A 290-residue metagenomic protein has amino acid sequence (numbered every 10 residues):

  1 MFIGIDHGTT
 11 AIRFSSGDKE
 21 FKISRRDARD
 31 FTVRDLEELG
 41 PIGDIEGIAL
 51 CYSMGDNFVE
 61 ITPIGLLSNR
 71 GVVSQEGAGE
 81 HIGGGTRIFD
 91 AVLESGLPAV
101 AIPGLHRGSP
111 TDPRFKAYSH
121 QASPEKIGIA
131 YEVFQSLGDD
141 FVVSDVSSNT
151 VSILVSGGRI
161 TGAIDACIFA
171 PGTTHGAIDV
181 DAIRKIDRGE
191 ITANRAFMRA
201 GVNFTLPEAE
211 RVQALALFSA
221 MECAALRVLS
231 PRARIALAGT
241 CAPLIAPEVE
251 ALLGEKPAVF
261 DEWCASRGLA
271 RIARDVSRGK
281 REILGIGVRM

Functional and structural regions predicted by a protein language model:
M1-G65, E94-S95: N-terminal glycine/serine-rich phosphate-binding loop of ATP-dependent small-molecule kinases, especially carbohydrate
M1-K22, G138-A163: Gly/Thr-rich phosphate-binding beta-strand-loop-beta motif of the actin/hexokinase/Hsp70
I3-I5, I48-L50, P98-G104, A122-S123 (+4 more regions): General beta-strand structural signal in soluble alpha/beta enzymes
G43-Y118: Short beta-strand-loop/turn "lid" adjacent to the catalytic site in phosphate-handling enzymes
P110-D140, G157-P207: Glycine-rich phosphate-binding loop plus the immediately following alpha-helix
E190-I235: Adenine-nucleotide phosphate-binding core of ATP-dependent small-molecule kinases
P231-V249: Glycine-rich phosphate-binding loops at beta-strand->alpha-helix junctions
P247-E248, E255-M290: Glycine-rich phosphate-binding/hydrolytic loop that grips phosphoryl groups
